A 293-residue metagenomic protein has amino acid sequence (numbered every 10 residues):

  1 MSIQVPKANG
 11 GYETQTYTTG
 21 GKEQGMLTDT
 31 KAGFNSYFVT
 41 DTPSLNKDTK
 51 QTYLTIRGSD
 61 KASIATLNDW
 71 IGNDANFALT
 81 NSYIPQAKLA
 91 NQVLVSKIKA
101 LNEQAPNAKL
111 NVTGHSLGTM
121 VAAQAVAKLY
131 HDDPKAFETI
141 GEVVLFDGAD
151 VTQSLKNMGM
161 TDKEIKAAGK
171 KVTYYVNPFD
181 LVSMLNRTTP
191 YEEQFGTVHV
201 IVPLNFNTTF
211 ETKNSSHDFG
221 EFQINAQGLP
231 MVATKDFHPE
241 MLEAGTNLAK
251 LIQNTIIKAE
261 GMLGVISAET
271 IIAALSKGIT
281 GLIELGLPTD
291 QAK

Functional and structural regions predicted by a protein language model:
S2-N111, D133-V144, V151-M158, G169: A conserved cap/lid and substrate-binding interface adjacent to the catalytic center of lipid-processing enzymes
D48-Q51, S96-N111, A127, H131-K293: Serine hydrolase/lipase
G114-G118, A122: Gly/Ala-rich beta-loop-alpha elbow adjacent to hydrolase catalytic centers
